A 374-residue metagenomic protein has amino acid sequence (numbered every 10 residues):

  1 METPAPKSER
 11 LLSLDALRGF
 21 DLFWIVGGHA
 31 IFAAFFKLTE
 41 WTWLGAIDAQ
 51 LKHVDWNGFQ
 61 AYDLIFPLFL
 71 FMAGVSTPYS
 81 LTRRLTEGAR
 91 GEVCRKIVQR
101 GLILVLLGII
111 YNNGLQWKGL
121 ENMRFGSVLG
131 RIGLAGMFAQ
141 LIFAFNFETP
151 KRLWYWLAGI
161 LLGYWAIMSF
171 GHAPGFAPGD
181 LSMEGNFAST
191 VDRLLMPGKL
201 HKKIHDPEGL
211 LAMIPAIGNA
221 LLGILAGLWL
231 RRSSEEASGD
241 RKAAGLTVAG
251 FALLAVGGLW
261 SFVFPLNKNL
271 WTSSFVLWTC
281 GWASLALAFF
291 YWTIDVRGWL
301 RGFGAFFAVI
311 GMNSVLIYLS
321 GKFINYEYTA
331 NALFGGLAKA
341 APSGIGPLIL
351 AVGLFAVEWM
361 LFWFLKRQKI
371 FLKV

Functional and structural regions predicted by a protein language model:
M1-V374: Alpha-helical transmembrane segments and their immediate juxtamembrane cytosolic regions
